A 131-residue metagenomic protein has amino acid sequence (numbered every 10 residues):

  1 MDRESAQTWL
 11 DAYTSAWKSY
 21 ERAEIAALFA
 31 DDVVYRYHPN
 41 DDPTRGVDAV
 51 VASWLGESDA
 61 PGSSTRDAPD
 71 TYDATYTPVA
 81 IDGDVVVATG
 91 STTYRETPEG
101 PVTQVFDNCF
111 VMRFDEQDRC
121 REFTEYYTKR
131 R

Functional and structural regions predicted by a protein language model:
M1-L28: Short acidic-aromatic low-complexity motifs
R3, A23-D84: A solvent-exposed, acidic/Ser-Thr-rich amphipathic alpha-helical stretch
A74, A88-G90, N108-F110: Hydrophobic residues positioned within well-ordered beta-strands of beta-sheet architectures
I81-Y94: A short hydrophobic beta-strand element
Y94-Q104: Short, cysteine-centered beta-strand-loop-beta hairpins and adjacent loop/turn segments enriched in charged/polar
V105-R131: Short beta-strand edge/turn micro-motifs at domain boundaries
